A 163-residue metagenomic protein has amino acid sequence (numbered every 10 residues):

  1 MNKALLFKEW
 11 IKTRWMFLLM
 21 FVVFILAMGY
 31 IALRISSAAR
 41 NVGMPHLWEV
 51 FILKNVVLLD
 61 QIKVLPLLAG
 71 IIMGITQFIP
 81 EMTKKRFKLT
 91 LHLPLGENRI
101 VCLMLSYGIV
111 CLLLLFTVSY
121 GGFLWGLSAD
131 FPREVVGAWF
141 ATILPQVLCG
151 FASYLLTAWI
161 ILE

Functional and structural regions predicted by a protein language model:
M1-K85, V101-E163: Hydrophobic alpha-helical transmembrane segments of membrane proteins
K88: Central I-helix of cytochrome P450 enzymes
L91-E97: Short helix-to-coil transition segments within interhelical loops that connect adjacent transmembrane helices
